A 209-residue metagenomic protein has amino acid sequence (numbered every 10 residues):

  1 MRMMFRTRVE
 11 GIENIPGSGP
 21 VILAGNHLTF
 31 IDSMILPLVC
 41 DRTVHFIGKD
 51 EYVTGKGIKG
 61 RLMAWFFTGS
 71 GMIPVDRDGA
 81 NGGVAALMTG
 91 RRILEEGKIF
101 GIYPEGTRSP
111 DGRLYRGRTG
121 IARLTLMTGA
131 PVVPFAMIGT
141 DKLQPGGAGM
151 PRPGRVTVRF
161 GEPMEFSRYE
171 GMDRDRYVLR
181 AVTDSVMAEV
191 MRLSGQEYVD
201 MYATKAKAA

Functional and structural regions predicted by a protein language model:
R2, I15-A80: Catalytic core of membrane glycerolipid acyltransferases/transacylases, capturing the structured, soluble-facing
R2-V9, G82-V84, T140-K142: Short gly/ser/thr-rich secondary-structure transition/capping motifs
F5, P20, G71-M72, I99 (+1 more regions): Generic structural signal for secondary-structure transition and capping sites
T7, R42-T43, I73, G97 (+1 more regions): Secondary-structure boundary/capping positions in well-ordered alpha/beta enzyme cores
T7-I12, D32-S33, G60, L87-T89 (+1 more regions): A generic local structural motif
E10-S18, T204-A208: Short secondary-structure junction/hinge motifs that connect adjacent elements
V84-A209: Non-catalytic C-terminal accessory region of glycerolipid acyltransferases and related lyso-lipid remodeling enzymes
